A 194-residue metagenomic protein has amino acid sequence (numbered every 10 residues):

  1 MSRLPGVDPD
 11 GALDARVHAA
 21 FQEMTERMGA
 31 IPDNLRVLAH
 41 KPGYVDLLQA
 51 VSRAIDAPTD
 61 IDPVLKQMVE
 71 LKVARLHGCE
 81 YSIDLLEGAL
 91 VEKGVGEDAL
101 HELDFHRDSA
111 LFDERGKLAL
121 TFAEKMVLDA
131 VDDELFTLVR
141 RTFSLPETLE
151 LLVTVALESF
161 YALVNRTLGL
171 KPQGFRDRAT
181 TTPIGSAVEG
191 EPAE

Functional and structural regions predicted by a protein language model:
M1-E194: Hydrophobic alpha-helical segments
